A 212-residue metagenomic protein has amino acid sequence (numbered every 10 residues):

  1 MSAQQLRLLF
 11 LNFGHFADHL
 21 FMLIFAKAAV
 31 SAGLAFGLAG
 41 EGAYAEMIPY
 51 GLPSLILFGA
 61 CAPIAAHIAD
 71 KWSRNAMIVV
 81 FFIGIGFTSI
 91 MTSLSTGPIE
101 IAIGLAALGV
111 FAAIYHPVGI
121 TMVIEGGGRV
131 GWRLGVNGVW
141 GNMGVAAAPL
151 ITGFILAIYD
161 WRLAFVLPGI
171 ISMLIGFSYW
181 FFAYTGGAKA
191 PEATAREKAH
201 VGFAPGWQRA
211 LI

Functional and structural regions predicted by a protein language model:
S2-V30, G206-I212: Pair of pore-lining "gating" transmembrane helices in MFS-fold secondary transporters
L23, S54-P63, V145-A146: Residue-level signature of mid-helix packing/kink "hotspots" within the transmembrane helices of 12-pass Major
A28-G59: Extracellular/periplasmic helix-loop-helix junction of adjacent transmembrane segments in MFS-like secondary
A29, I120, G144-L156, A164: Small-residue (Gly/Pro/Ala) motifs that create kinks and tight helix-helix packing interfaces
G59-T96: Conserved MFS/SLC helix-loop-helix module at the cytosolic interface between two early adjacent transmembrane helices
T88, I99-A107: Paired small-residue
G104-G141: Cytoplasmic helix-loop-helix junction between adjacent transmembrane helices in 12-TM secondary transporters
G169-A193: C-terminal membrane-cytosol helix-exit motif in multi-pass small-molecule transporters
